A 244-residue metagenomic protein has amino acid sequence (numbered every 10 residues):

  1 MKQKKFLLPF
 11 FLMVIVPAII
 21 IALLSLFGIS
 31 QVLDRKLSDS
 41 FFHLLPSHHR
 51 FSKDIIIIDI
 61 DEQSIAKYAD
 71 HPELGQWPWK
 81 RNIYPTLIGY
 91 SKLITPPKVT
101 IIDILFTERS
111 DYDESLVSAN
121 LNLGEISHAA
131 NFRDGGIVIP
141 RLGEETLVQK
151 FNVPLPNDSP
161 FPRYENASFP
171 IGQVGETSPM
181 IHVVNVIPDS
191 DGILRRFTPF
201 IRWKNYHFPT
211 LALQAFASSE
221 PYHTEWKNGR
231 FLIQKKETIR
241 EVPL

Functional and structural regions predicted by a protein language model:
K2-L244: Non-transmembrane functional regions of envelope-associated proteins
